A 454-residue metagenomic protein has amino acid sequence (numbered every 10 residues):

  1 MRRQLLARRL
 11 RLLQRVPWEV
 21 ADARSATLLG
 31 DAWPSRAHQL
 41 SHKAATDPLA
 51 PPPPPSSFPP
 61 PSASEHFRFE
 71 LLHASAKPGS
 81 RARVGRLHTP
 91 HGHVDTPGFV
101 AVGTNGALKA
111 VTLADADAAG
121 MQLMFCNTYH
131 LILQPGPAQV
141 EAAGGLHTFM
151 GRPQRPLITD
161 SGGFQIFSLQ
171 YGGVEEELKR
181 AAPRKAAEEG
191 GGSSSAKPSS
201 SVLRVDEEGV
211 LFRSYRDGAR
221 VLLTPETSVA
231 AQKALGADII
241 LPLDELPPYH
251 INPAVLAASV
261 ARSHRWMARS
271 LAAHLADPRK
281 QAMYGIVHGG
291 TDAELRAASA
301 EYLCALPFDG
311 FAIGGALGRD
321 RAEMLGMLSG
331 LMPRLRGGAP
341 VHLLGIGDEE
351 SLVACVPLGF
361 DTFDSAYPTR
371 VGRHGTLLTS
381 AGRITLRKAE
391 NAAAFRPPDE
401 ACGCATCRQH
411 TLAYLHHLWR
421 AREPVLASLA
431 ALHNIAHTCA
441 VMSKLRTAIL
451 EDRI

Functional and structural regions predicted by a protein language model:
M1-A44: N-terminal mitochondrial targeting presequence
R2, V441-I454: Radical SAM enzyme core and accessory elements
D47-P278, R383, A389-A392: Non-catalytic, usually N-terminal nucleic-acid engagement modules in DNA/RNA processing proteins
S56-S57, L256, L429-V441: Short secondary-structure subsegments characteristic of cysteine-rich extracellular domains
G92, M124, D160, Q232 (+5 more regions): Conserved, mostly hydrophobic/aromatic
P248-P253, A257, G310-A316, P424-A427: Glycine- and acidic
A261-H264, A273, D277-P398: Glycine-rich phosphate/ribose-binding loops and adjacent secondary-structure elements that form binding surfaces
R373, L378-L429: Cysteine-cluster motifs in flexible loop/terminal segments that predominantly coordinate metals
